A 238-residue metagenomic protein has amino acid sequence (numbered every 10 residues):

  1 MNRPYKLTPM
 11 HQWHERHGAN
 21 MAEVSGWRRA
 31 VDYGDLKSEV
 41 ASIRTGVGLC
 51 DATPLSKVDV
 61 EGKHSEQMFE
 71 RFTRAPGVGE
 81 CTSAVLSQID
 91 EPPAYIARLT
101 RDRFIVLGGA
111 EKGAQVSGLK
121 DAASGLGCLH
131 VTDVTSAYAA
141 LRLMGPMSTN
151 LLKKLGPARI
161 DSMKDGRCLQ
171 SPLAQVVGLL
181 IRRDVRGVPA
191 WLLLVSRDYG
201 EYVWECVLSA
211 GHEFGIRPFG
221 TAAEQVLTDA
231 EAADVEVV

Functional and structural regions predicted by a protein language model:
M1-V238: Basic, glycine/lysine-rich polyanion-binding surfaces/domains
